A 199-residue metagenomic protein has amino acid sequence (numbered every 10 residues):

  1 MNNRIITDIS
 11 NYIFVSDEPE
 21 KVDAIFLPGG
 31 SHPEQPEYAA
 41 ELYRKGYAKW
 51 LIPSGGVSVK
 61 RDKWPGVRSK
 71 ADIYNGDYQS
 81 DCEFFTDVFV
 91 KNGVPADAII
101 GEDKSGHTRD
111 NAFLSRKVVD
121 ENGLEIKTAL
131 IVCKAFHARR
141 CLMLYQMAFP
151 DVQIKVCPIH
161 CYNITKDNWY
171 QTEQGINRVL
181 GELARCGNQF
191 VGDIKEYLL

Functional and structural regions predicted by a protein language model:
M1-Q171: A structural signal for short, hydrophobic/glycine-enriched beta-strand patches
N163-L199: C-terminal capping/extension of enzyme domains
